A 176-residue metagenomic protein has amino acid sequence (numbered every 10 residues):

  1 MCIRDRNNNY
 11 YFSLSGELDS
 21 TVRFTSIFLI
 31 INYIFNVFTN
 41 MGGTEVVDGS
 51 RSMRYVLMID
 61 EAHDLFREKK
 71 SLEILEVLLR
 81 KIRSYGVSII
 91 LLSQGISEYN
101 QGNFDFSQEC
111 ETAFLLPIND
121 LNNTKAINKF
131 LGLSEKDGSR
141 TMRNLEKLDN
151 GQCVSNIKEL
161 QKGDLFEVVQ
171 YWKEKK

Functional and structural regions predicted by a protein language model:
M1-I3: Short, small-residue-biased leader/transition segments that mark boundaries at the very start of proteins
R6, Q108, K147-D149: A short, structural micro-pattern
R6-N9, R54: Short coil-to-beta-strand
N8-E17: Short hinge/gating elements
Y10, T25-S26, N144-K176: Conserved P-loop NTPase motor module
F12, F35, N123, E167-Q170: Low-complexity, compositionally biased segments
E17-R140: Conserved P-loop NTPase motor cores
